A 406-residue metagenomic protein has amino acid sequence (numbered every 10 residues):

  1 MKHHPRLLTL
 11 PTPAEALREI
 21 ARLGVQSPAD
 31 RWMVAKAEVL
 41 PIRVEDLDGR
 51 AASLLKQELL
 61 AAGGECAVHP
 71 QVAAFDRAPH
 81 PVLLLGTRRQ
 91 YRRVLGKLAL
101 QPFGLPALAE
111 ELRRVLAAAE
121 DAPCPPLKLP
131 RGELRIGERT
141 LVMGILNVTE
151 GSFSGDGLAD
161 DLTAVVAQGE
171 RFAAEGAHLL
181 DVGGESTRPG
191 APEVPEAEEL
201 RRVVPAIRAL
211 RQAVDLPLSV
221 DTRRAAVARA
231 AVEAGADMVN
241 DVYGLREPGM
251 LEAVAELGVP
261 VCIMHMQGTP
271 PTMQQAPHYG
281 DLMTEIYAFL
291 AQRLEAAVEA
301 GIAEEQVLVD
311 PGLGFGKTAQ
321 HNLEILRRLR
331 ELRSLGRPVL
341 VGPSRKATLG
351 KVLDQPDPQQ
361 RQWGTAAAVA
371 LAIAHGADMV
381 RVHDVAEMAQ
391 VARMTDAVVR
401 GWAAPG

Functional and structural regions predicted by a protein language model:
M1-A35, A107-N147, A291, E295-V298 (+3 more regions): N-terminal amphipathic alpha-helix/helix-capping segment at the start of soluble metabolic enzymes
K2-P11, D46, R50, L54-Q57 (+10 more regions): Active-site-adjacent loop and "lid" segments of alpha/beta metabolic enzymes
P11-A122: N-terminal accessory interaction module
P41-R43, G312-G316: A short beta-alpha structural unit
A67-Q71, E299-Q306: Flexible, glycine/charged-enriched surface loops at secondary-structure junctions
M143, A177, P217, D237 (+1 more regions): Hydrophobic "anchor" residues on beta-strands that sit immediately upstream of conserved functional sites
A167-G183, H375: Catalytic domains of carbohydrate-active enzymes, especially glycoside hydrolases
